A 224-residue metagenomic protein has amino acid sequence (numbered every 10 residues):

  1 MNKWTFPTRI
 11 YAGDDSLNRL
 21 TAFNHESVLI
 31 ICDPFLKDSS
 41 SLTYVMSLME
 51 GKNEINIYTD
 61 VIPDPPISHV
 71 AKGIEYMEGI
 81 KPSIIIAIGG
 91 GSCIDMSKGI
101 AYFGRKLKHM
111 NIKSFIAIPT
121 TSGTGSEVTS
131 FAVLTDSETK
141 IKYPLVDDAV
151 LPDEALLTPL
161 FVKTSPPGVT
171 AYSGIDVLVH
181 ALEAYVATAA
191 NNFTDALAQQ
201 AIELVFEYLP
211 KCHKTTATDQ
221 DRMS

Functional and structural regions predicted by a protein language model:
M1-I84: ATP/NTP phosphate-donor binding region
T8, K106-F193, A201: A glycine/threonine-rich phosphate-anchoring loop and its flanking beta-alpha core in nucleotide/phosphate-binding
S40-L42, M96-K98, E127-V128: Short glycine-/acidic-enriched loop or helix-start segments at secondary-structure transitions that form or flank
I62, I88-S92, S224: Active-site nucleophile and cofactor-binding loops and adjacent substrate-binding regions of central metabolic enzymes
G73, M96-A101, A181-L182, I202-Y208: Buried hydrophobic packing segments
M77-I100, G104-T120: A short, small-residue-rich loop immediately preceding and capping a beta-strand
A184, T188-S224: Active-site segments that bind and position negatively charged phosphate/pyrophosphate groups
